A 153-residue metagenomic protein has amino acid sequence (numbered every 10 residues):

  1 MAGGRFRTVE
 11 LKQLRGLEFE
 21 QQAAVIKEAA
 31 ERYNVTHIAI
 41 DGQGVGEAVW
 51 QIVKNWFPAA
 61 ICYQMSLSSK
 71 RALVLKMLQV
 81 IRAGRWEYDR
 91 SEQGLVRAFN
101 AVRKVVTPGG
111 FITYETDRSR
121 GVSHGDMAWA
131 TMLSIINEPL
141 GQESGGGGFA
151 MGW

Functional and structural regions predicted by a protein language model:
M1-L67, R71, L75, R85-W153: RNase H-like, metal-dependent nuclease domains and their acidic two-metal-ion catalytic environment used
